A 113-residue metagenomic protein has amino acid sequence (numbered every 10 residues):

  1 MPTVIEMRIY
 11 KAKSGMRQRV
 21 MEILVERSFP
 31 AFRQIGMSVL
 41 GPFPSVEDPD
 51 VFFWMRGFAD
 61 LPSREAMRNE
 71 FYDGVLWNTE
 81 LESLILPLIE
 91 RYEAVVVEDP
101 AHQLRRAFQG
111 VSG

Functional and structural regions predicted by a protein language model:
V4-R8, V20, A31-F32, V51-F58: Short, structured motif recognition centered on aromatic/hydrophobic residues
K11-M21: Short, surface-exposed ligand-recognition loops at beta-strand->loop->(often short) alpha-helix junctions that present
K13-G15, E47, L61: Short coil/turn motifs at secondary-structure junctions
R17, S63, A101-H102: Generic "edge-of-domain/loop-turn" microfeature
E22-L40, G57-V95: An amphipathic, aromatic/His-enriched active-site/gating alpha helix that lines ligand/cofactor pockets
M37, P44, P49, P87-G113: Long, low-complexity, Ser/Thr/Gly/Pro-rich intrinsically disordered segments that act as flexible linkers and assembly
